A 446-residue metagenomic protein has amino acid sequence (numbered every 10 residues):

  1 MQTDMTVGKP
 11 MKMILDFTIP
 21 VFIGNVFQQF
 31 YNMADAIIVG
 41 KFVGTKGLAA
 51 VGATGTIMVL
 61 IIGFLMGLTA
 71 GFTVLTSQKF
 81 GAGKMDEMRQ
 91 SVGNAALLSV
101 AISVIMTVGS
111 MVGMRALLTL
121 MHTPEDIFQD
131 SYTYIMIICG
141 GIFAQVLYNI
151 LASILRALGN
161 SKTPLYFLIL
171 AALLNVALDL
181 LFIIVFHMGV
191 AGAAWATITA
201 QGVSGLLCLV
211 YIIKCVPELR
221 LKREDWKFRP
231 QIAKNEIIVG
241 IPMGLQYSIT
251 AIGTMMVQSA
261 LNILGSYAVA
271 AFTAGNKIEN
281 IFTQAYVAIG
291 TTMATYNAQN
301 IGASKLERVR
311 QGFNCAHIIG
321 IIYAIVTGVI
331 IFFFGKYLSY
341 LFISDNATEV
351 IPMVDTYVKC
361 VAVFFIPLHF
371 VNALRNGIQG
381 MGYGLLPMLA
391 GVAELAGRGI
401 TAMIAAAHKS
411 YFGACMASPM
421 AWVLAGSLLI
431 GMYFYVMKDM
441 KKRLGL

Functional and structural regions predicted by a protein language model:
M1-T18, T76-F143, V185-I241, N297-F364 (+1 more regions): Short alpha-helical transmembrane segments in multi-pass integral membrane proteins
T6-F42, T56-G71, L75, V100-T107 (+5 more regions): N-terminal transmembrane alpha-helices
D16-D35, I137, Y148, A171 (+4 more regions): Transmembrane helical elements of multi-pass membrane transporters/channels
F30-L48, L118-E125, L181-M188, S248-K277 (+6 more regions): Helix-terminus/linker motif at the lipid-water interface of multi-pass membrane proteins
V43-T56, S131, I135, A194 (+2 more regions): Small-residue hotspots at the loop-to-helix junctions and early N-terminal turns of transmembrane alpha-helices
L48-V108, Q145-P164, A271-G335, L368-A390: Small-residue-rich hydrophobic transmembrane alpha-helices
L60-G63, T107, N175-L180, G205-L209 (+4 more regions): Hydrophobic transmembrane alpha-helices of multi-pass small-molecule transporters
T69, I138-R156, P164-A172, A193-C208 (+4 more regions): Short runs within selected transmembrane alpha-helices of multi-pass transporters and secretion channels
